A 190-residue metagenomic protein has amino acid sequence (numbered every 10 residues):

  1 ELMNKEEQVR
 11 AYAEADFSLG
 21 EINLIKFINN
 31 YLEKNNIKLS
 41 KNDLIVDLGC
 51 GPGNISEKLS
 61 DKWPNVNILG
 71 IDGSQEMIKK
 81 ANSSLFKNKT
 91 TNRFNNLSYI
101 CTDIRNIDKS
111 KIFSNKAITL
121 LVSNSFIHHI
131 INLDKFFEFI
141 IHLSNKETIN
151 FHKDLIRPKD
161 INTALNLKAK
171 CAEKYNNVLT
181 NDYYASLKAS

Functional and structural regions predicted by a protein language model:
E1-A11: N-terminal, positively charged/glycine-rich alpha-helical extensions of SAM-dependent methyltransferases
S18-S40: Conserved alpha-helix/loop element of class I SAM-dependent methyltransferases that forms part of the SAM/SAH-binding
K41-G49: Conserved class I S-adenosyl-L-methionine
V46, N54-N106: Class I SAM-dependent methyltransferase SAM/SAH-binding core
V122: A conserved beta-strand element that flanks and buttresses the S-adenosyl-L-methionine
I130-I140: A short, conserved alpha-helix within the catalytic core of class I
E147-D154: Conserved beta-strand signature within the Rossmann-like core of class I S-adenosyl-L-methionine
L155-S190: C-terminal alpha-helical "lid/dimerization" subdomain adjacent to the S-adenosyl-L-methionine
